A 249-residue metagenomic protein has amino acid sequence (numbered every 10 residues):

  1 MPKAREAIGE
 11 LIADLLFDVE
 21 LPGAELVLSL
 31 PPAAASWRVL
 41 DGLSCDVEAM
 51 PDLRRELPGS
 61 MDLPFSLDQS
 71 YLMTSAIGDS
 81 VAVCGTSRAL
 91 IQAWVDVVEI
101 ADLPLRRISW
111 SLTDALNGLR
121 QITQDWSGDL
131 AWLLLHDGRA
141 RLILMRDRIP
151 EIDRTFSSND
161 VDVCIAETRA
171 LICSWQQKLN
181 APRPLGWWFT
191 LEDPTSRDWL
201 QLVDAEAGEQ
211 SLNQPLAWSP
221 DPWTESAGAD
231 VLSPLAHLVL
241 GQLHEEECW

Functional and structural regions predicted by a protein language model:
M1-W249: Hydrophobic/aromatic-enriched cytosolic interaction surfaces used to assemble or bind macromolecules
